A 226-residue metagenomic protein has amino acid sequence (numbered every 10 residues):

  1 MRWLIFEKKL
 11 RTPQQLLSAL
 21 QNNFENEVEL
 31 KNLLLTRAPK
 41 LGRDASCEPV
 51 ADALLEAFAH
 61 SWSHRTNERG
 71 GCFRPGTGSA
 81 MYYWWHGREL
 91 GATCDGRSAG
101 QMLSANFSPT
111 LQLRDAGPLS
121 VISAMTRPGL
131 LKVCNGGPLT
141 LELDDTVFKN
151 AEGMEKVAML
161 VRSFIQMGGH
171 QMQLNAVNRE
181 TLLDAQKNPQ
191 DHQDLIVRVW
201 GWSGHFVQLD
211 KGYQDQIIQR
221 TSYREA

Functional and structural regions predicted by a protein language model:
M1-A226: Acidic, glycine-enriched catalytic cores built around paired aspartates
